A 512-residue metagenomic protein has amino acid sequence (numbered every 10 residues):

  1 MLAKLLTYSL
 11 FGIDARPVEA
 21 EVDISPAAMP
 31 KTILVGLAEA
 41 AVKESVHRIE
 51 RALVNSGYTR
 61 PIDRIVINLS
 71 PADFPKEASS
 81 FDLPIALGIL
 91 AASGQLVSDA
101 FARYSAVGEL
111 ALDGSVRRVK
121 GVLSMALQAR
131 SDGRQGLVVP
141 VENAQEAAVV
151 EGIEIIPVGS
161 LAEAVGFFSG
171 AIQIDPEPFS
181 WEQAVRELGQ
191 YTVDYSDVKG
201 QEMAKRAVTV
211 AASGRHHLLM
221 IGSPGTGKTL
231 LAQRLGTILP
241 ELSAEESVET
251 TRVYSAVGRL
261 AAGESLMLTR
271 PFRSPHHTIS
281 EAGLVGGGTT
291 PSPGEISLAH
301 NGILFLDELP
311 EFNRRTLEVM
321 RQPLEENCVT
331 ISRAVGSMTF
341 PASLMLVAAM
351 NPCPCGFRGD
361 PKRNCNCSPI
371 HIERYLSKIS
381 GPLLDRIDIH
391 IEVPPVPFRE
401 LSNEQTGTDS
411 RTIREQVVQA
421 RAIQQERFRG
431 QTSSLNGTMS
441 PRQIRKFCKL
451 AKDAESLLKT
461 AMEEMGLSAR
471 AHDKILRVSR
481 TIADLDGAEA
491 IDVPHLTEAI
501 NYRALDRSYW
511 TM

Functional and structural regions predicted by a protein language model:
M1-L219, S223, T229, S332 (+3 more regions): Peripheral, non-AAA+ core regions of ATP-driven protein-machinery
V18-S25, L284, D388-I391: Short beta-strand elements
V35, A41-V46, P61, N68-A78 (+2 more regions): Basic, amphipathic alpha-helical bundle interface domains used for macromolecular binding and assembly
D113, L306-N313, G356: Catalytic P-loop NTPase motifs of RecA-like helicase/translocase cores
I172-V210, G214, E241-I296: P-loop NTPase nucleotide-binding/switch module
M220-A261, E326: Walker A/P-loop
N301, D307-E308, V319: Walker B catalytic acidic pair
